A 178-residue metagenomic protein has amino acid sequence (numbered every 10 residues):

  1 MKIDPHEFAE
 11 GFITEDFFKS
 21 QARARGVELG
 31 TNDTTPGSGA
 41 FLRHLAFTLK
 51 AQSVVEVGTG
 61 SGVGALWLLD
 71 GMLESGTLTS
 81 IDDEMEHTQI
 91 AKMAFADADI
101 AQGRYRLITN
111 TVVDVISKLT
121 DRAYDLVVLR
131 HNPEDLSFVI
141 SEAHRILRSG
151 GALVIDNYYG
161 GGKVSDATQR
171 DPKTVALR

Functional and structural regions predicted by a protein language model:
M1-L126, P133-V154, Y158-R178: A short alpha-helical cap/connector motif
